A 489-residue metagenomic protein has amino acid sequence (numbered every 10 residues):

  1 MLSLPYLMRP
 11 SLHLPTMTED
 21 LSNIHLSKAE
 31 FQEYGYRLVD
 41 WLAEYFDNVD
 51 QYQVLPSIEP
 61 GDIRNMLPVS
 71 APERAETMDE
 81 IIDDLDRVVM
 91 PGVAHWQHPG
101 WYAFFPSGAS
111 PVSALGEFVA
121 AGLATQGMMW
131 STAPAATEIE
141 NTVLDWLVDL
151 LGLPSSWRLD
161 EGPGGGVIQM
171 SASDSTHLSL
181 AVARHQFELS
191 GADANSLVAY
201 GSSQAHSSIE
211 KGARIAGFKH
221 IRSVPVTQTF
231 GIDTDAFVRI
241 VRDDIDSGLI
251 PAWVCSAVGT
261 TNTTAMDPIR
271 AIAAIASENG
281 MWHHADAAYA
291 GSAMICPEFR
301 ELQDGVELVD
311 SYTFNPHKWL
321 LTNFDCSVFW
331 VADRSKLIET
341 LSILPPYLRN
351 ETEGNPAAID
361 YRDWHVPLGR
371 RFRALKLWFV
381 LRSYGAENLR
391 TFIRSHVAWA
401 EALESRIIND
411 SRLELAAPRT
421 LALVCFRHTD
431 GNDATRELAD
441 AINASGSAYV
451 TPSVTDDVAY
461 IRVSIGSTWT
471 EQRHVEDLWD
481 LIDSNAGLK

Functional and structural regions predicted by a protein language model:
P15-P163, A444, A448, A459 (+2 more regions): N-terminal entrance/gating region of PLP-dependent enzymes' catalytic architecture
L147-A181, R222-P225: Short loop-beta-helix segment that forms the pyridoxal 5′-phosphate
E161-P163, A417-A422, V454-Y460: Short Gly/Ser/Thr- and Asp/Glu-enriched loop/turn motifs at secondary-structure junctions
D174-K336: Conserved PLP-enzyme active-site core in the AAT-like
D304-I408: Active-site C-terminal subdomain of aminotransferase-like
E414-I442: Conserved PLP-binding catalytic core of the aspartate aminotransferase-like
T455-K489: PLP-dependent enzyme catalytic core of the Aspartate aminotransferase-like
